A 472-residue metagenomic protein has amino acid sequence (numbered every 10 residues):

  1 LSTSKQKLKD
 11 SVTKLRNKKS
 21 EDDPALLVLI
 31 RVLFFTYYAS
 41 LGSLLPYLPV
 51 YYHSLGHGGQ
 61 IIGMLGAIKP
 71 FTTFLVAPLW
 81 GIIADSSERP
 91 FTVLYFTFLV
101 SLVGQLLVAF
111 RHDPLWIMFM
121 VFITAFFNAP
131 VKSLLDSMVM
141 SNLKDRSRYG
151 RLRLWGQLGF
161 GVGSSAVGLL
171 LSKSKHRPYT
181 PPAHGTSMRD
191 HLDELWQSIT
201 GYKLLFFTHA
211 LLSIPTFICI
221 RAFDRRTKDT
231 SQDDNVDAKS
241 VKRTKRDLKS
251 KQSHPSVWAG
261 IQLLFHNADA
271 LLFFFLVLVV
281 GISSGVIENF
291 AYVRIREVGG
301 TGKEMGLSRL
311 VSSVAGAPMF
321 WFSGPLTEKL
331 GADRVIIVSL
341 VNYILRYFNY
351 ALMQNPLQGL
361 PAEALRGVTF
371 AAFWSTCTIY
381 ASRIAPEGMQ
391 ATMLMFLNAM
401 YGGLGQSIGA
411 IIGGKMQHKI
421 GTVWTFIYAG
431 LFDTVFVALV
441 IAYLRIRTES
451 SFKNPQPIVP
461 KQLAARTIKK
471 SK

Functional and structural regions predicted by a protein language model:
S4-P24, S187-W196, D224-F274, V459-T467 (+1 more regions): Juxtamembrane intracellular "pre-TM" segments in multi-pass secondary transporters
V12-T72, D269-S308, W374: Helix-loop boundary and gating motifs at the non-cytosolic
F35, L99-L134, M138, L278-V279 (+1 more regions): Hydrophobic core of transmembrane alpha-helices in multi-pass small-molecule transporters, especially MFS/SLC-type
L48, N128-K144, A372-P386: Intracellular juxtamembrane helix-capping segments at the cytosolic ends of symmetry-related transmembrane helices
L75-R89, L171-K175, P318-A332, Q417-H418: Helix-to-loop junctions at the C-terminal end of transmembrane segments in multipass secondary transporters
T92-L106, R334-N349: Structural signature of the two symmetry-related core transmembrane helices
G168, K175, T208-D233, L439-L444: C-terminal membrane-cytosol helix-exit motif in multi-pass small-molecule transporters
S172-L211, G414-V435: A membrane-interface helix-boundary motif in multi-pass transporters
